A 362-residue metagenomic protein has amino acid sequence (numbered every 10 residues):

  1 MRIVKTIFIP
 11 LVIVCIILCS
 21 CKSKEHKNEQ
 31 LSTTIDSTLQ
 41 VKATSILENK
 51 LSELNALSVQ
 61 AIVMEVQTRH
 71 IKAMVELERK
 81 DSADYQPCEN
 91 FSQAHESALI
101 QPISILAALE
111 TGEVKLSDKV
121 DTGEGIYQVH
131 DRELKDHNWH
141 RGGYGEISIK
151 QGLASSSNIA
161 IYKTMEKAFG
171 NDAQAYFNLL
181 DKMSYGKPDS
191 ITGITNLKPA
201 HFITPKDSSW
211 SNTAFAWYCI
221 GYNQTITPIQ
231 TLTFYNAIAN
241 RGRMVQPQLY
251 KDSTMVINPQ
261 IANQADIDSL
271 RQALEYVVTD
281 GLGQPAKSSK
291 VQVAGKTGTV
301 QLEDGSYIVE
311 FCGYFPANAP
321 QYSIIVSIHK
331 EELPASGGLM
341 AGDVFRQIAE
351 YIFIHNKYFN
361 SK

Functional and structural regions predicted by a protein language model:
M1-I9: Bacterial N-terminal signal peptides that target proteins for export
M1-R2, I16, C21-Q60, K80-S82 (+3 more regions): Extracytoplasmic/periplasmic proteins that interact with beta-lactams or build/remodel peptidoglycan
I9-I17: Bacterial N-terminal signal peptides
Q30, I35-L39, V59-A94, L106-I328: Beta-lactam-recognizing serine transpeptidase/beta-lactamase-like catalytic domain environment
A43, G152, F345: A helicase ATPase "motif cassette" and its flanking acidic/Ser/Thr-rich regulatory loops
Q101: Short, conserved phosphate/pyrophosphate- and ester-handling motifs at nucleotide-, phospho-/glycolipid
M255-N258, G342-K362: Short, gly/Ser/Thr-rich active-site loops of penicillin-recognizing serine hydrolases
K330-M340: A short acidic/glycine-rich loop-to-helix N-cap element
